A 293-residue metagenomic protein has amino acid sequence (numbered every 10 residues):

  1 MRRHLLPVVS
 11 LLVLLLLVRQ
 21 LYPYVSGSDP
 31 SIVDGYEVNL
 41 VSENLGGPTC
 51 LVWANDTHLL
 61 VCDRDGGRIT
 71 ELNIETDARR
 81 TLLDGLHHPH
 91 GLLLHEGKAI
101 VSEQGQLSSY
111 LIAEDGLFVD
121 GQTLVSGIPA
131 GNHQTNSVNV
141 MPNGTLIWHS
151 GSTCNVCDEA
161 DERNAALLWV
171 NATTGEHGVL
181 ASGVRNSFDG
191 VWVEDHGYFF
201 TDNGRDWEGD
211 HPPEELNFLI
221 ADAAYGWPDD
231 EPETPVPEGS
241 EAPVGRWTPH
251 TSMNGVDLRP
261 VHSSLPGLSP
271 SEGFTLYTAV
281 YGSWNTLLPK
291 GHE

Functional and structural regions predicted by a protein language model:
M1-P23: Secretory targeting signatures
Y24-I32, T135, S152-V156, A165-G175 (+2 more regions): Beta-propeller domain segments
V38-E43, A78-D84, Q122-I128, E176-A181 (+1 more regions): A short beta-strand motif characteristic of beta-propeller blades
N44-T57, G85-Q104, I128-T145, S182-G197 (+1 more regions): Beta-rich, blade/repeat-based domains predominating in secreted/periplasmic proteins but also intracellular
L60-C62, V101-S102, I147-H149, F199-D202 (+1 more regions): Residue position within the beta-strands of beta-propeller blades
L60-E75: Beta-propeller domains
L72-D77, I112-G116, N171-G175, L219-D222: Short loop/turn segments that connect beta-strands within beta-propeller blades
G105-M141, H149-S152: Asp-box/WD-like beta-propeller blade repeats and closely related beta-sheet repeat scaffolds
